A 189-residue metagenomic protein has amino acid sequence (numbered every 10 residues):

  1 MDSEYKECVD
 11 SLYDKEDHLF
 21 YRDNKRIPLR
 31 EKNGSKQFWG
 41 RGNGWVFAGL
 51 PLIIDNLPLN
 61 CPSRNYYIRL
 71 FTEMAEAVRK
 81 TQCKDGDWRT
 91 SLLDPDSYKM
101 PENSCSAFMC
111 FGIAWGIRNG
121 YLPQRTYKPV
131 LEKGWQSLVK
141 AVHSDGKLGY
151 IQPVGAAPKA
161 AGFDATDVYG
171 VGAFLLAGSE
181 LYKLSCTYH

Functional and structural regions predicted by a protein language model:
M1-P51: Loop-centered beta-sheet repeat module
M1-Y21, I68-G86, P129-K147: Long, well-ordered core segments of solenoidal/helical folds
E4, G49, I53, Y67-L70 (+7 more regions): Alpha-helical packing segments of well-folded alpha/beta enzyme cores
H18, K25-R26, L93, Y127 (+1 more regions): Short capping/connector residues at structural and topological boundaries
L29-A48, L59, S63, Y67 (+4 more regions): Solvent-exposed loop and edge beta-strand segments that line ligand/cofactor-binding and catalytic clefts
I53-N56, W115-I117: Extended, well-ordered alpha-helical segments in internal regulatory regions
W88, M100-H189: CBM-like carbohydrate-recognition segments
